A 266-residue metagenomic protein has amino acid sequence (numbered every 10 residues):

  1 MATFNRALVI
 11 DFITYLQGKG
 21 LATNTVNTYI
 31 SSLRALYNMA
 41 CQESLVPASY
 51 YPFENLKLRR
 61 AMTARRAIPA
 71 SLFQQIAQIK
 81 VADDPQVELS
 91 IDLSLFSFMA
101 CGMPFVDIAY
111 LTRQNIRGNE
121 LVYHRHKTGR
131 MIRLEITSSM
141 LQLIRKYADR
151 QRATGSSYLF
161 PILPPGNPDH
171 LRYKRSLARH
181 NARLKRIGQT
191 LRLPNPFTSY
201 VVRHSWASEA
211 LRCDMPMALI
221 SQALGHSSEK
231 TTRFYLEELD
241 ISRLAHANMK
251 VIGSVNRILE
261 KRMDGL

Functional and structural regions predicted by a protein language model:
M1-A64, I79-A82: N-terminal core-binding DNA-recognition domain of tyrosine recombinases/integrases
T3, Y110-K146: Conserved tyrosine-mediated DNA breakage-rejoining catalytic core shared by Y-recombinases
Y50-F105: Basic, Lys/Arg- and aromatic-enriched nucleic-acid-binding interface segment
A67, R125-G129, L224-M249: Catalytic-site neighborhood detector that most strongly recognizes the C-terminal catalytic loop/helix of tyrosine
A82-P85, N181-Q222: Short, basic (Lys/Arg/His-rich) helix/loop patches that form interaction surfaces in the mid-to-C-terminal regions
Q114-E120, L193-N195, M215-F234, E260-L266: Short, polar N-cap/turn motifs at the start of nucleic acid-interacting alpha helices
R133-S138, E237-L266: DNA/chromatin major-groove-contacting recognition/catalytic segments
K146-R152, I162-P168, K250-L266: C-terminal secondary-structure termini that scaffold catalytic or DNA-interacting sites
